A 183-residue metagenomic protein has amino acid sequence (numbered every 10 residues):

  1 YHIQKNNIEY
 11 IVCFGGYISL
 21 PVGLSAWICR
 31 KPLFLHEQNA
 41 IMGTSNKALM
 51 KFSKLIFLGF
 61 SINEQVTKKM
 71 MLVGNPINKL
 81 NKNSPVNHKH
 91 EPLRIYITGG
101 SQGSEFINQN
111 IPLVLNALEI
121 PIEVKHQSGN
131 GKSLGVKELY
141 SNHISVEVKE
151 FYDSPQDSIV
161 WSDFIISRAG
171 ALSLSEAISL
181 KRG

Functional and structural regions predicted by a protein language model:
H2-I11, I18-F34, K47-K51: Glycosyltransferases and closely related glycan-assembly transferases that use nucleotide-activated donors
I11, I165, L172, G183: Hydrophobic acceptor-binding patch used for acceptor engagement in glycosyltransferases
G16-I18, A40-I41, S101-Q102, F106 (+1 more regions): Residue-level detector of alpha-helix initiation sites
L24, Q156, L174-L180: Short alpha-helical segment that forms part of, or immediately flanks, the ligand-binding pocket in carbohydrate-active
W27-S84: Active-site-proximal region of nucleotide-activated glycan assembly enzymes, centered on histidine/acidic-rich loops
C29, V160-S162, E176-G183: Conserved donor-binding/catalytic loop of nucleotide-activated donor transferases
K89-S167, L174: Donor-nucleotide binding loops and adjacent catalytic segments primarily of GT-B fold Leloir glycosyltransferases
